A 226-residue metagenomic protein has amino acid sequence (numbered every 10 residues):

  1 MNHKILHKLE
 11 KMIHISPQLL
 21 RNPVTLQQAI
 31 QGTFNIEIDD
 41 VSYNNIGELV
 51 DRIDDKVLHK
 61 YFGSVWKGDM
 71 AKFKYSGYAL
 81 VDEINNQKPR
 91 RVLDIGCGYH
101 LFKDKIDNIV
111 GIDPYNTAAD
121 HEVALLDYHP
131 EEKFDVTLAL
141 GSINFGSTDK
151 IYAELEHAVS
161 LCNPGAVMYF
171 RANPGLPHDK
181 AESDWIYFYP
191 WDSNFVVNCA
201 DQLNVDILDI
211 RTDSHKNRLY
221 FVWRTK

Functional and structural regions predicted by a protein language model:
N2-Y128, Y169-K226: Class I (Rossmann-like) S-adenosyl-L-methionine-dependent methyltransferase catalytic domain, capturing the SAM-binding
L126-T137: A short acidic, Gly/Pro-enriched loop at the edge of an enzyme's catalytic core that lines a small-molecule cofactor
D127, N144-F145: Active-site micro-motifs of SAM-dependent methyltransferase domains
A139-S142: A short beta-strand submotif of the Rossmann-like class I SAM-dependent methyltransferase core that lines
F145-H157: A short, conserved alpha-helix within the catalytic core of class I
C162-M168: Short glycine-dipeptide loop
